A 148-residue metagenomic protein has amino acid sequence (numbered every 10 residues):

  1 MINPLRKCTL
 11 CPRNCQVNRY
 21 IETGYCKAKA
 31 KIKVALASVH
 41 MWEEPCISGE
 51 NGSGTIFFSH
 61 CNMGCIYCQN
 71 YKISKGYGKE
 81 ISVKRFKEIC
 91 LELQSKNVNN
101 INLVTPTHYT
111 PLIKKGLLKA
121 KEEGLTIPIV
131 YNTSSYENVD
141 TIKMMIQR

Functional and structural regions predicted by a protein language model:
M1-R6, V17, F58-S59: Short, flexible, mixed-charge glycine/proline-rich loop motifs that serve as phosphate/nucleic-acid-contacting
N3-R6, I21, I81, H108: Conserved active-site and cofactor/substrate-binding residues in soluble primary-metabolism enzymes
P4, T9, E50-G52: Short, basic and Ser/Thr-rich N-terminal targeting/leader segments
K7-L10, N14, E22-Y25, H60 (+1 more regions): The −1 position to Zn-ligating cysteines in a subset of zinc-ribbon hairpins
L10, Y20-I21, K29, W42: Residue-level signal for pocket-adjacent positions within structured domains
R19-Y20, G49: Short, ordered beta-strand-loop transition motifs
C26-I146: Conserved Radical SAM active-site core
